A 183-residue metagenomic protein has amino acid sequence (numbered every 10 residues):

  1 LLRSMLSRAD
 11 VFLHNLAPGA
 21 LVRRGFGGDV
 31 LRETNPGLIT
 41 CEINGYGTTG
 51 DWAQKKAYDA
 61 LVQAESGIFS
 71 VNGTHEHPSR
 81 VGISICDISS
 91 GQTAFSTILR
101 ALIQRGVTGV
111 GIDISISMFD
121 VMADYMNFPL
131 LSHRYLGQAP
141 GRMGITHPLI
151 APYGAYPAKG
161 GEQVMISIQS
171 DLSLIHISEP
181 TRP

Functional and structural regions predicted by a protein language model:
L1-V110: N-terminal helix-loop segment corresponding to the beta1-alpha1 unit of nucleotide/adenylate-binding folds
E65-S178: Acidic, glycine-rich segments within the central catalytic cores of soluble metabolic enzymes that bind/position
E179-P183: Short "domain-exit" segments at the C-terminal end of structured domains
